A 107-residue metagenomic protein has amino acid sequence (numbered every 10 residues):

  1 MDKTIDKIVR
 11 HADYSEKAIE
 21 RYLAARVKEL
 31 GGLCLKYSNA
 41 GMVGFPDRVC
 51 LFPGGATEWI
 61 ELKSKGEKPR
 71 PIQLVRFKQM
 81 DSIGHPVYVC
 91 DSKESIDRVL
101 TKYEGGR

Functional and structural regions predicted by a protein language model:
M1-R107: Catalytic phosphate/metal-binding cores of nucleic-acid and nucleotide-processing enzymes, i.e., regions that mediate
